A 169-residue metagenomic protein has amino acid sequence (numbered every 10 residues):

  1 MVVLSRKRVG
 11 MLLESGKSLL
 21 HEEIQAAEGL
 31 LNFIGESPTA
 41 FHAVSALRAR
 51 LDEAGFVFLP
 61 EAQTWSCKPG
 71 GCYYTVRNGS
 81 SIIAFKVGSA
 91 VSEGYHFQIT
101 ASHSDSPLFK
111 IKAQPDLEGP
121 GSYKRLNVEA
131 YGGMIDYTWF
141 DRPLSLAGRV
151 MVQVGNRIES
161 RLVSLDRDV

Functional and structural regions predicted by a protein language model:
M1-V169: N-terminal hydrophobic/helix-forming segments and targeting peptides
